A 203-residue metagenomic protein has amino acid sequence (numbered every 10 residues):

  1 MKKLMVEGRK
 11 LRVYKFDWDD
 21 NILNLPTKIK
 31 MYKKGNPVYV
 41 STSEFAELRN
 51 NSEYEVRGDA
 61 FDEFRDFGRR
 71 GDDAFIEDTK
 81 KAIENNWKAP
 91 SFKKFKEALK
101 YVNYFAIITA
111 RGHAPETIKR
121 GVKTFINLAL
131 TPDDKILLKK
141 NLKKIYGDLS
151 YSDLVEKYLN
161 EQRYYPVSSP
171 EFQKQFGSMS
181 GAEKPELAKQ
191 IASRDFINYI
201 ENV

Functional and structural regions predicted by a protein language model:
M1-G8: Proteolytic processing junctions in secreted/extracellular precursors, especially proprotein convertase/trypsin-like
M5, K96-A98, E201: Surface-exposed acidic, glycine-flexible loop patches that form ligand/cofactor-binding and adhesion interfaces
R9-E171: Alpha-helical substrate-recognition element adjacent to the catalytic core
R12-Y14, A188-Q190, R194-V203: Conserved Lys-Pro-Asp/Glu-containing loop-to-beta segment of HAD-superfamily phosphomonoesterases, centered on
K88-K93, P185, K189, S193: Short, well-ordered alpha-helical scaffold segments within catalytic/effector domains
L154-K157, Y164-Q190, Y199: Extracellular carbohydrate recognition and processing domains and analogous Trp-centered ligand-binding platforms
